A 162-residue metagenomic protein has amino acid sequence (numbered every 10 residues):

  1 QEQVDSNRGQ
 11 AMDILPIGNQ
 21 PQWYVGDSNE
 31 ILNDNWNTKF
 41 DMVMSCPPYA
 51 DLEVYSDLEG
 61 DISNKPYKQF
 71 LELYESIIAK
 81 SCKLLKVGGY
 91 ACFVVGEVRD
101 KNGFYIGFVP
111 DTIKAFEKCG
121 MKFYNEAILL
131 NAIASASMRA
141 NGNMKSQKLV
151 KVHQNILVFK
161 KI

Functional and structural regions predicted by a protein language model:
Q1-I162: Class I S-adenosyl-L-methionine-dependent methyltransferase catalytic core
